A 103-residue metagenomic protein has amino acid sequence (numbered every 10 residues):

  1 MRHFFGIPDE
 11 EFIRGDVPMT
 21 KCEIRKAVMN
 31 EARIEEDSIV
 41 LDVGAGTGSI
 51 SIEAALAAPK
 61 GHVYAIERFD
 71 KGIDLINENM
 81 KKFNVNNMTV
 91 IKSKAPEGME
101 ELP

Functional and structural regions predicted by a protein language model:
M1-L41, L75-E78, K82: Class I SAM-dependent transferase core
I24, T47-I50, G72: Generic hydrophobic secondary-structure packing signal
K26-A27, I52, P96-E97: A generic local structural motif
G44: Conserved S-adenosyl-L-methionine
T47-P59: Conserved SAM-binding loop of SAM-dependent methyltransferases across substrates and taxa, primarily the Class I
K60-Y64: Short beta-strand element of Class I
I66-P103: S-adenosyl-L-methionine
